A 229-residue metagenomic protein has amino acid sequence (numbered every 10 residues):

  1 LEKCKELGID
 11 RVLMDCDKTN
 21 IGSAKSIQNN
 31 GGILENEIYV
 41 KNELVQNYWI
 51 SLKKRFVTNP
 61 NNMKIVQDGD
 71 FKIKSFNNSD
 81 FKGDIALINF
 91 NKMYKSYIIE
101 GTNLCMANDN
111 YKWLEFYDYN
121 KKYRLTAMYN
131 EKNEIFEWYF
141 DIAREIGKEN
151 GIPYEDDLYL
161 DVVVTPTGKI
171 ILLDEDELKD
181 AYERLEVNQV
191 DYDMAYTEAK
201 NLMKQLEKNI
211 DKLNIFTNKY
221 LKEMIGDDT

Functional and structural regions predicted by a protein language model:
L1-K53: Acyl-donor (CoA/ACP) binding surface of acyl/acetyltransferases
I33-N36, N103-M106, V162: Short secondary-structure junctions
L44-Y48, D84, F136-W138: Short beta-strand micro-motifs in enzyme catalytic cores
K53-K112: Charge-rich, low-complexity N-terminal segments
I99-E149, P153: The feature represents the first ordered module of a protein
K132-L185: Conserved, surface-exposed functional patches that form binding/active-site neighborhoods
E177-N201: Short, surface-exposed, low-complexity cationic segments
T197-T229: Cysteine/selenocysteine-centered motifs that mediate thiol-based redox chemistry or coordinate metal-sulfur cofactors
